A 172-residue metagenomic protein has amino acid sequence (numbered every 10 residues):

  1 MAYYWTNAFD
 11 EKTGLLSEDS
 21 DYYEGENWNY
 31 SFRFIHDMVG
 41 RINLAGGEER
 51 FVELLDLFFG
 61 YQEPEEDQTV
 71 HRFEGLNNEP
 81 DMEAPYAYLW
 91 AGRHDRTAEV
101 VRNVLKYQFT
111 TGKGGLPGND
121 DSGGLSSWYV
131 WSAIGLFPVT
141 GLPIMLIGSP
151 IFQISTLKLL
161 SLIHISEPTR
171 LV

Functional and structural regions predicted by a protein language model:
M1-I151, S155-L162: Active-site core of glycosidic bond-cleaving carbohydrate-active enzymes
I163-V172: Single conserved hydrophobic/aromatic residue that forms the stacking wall/gate of nucleotide- or nucleobase-binding
